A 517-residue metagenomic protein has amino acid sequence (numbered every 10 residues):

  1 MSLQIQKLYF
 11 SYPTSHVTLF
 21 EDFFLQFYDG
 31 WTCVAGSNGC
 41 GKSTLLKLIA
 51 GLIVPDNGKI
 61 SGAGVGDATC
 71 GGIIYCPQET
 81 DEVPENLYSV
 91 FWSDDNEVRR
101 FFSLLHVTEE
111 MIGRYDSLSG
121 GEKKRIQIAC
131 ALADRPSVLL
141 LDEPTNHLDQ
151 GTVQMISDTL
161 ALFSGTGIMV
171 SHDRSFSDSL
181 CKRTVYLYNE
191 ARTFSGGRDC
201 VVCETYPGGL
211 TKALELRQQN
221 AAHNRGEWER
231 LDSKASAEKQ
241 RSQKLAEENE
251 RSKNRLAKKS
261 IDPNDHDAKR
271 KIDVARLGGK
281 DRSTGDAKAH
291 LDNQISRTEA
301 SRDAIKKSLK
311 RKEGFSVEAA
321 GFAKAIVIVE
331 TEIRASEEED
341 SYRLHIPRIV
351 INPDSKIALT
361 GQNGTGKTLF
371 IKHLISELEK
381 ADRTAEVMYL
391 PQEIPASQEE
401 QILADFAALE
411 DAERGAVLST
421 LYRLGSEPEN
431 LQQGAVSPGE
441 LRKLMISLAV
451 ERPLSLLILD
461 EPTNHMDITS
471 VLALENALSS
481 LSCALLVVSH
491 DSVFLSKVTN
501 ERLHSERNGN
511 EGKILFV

Functional and structural regions predicted by a protein language model:
M1-G226, A320-V517: ABC ATP-binding cassette signature C-motif
M1-T14, N96, L104-G113, L216-E338: Coupling and communication elements adjacent to P-loop NTPase active sites across diverse families
